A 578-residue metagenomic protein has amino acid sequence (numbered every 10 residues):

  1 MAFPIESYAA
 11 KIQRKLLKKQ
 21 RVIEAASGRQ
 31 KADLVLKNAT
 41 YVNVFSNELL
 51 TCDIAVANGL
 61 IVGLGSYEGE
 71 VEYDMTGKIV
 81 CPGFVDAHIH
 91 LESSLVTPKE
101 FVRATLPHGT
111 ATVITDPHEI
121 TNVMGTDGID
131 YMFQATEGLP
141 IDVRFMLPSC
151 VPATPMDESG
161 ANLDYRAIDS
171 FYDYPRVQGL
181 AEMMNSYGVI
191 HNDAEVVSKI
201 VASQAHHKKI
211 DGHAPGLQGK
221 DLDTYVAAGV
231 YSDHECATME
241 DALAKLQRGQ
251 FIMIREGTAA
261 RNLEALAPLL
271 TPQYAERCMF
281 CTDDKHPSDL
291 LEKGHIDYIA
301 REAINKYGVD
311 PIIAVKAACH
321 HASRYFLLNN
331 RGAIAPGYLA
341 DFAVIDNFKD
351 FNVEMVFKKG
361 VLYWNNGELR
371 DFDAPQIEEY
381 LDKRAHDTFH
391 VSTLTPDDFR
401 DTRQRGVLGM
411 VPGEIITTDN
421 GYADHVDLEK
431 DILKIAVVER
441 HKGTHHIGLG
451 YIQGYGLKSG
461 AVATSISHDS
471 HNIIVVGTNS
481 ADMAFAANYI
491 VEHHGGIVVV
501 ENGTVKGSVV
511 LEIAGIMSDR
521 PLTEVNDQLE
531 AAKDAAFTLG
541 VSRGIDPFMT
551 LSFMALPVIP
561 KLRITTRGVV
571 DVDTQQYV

Functional and structural regions predicted by a protein language model:
M1-C52, V56-A57, G65, L106-H108 (+2 more regions): Active-site microenvironment of metallo-dependent hydrolases
A2-A26, V102-H207, V505-V510: Divalent-metal coordination cores built from histidine and acidic residues
Q30-K37, Y67-T115: Replace "His-x-His-based motif
A39, G59, G77, H88 (+8 more regions): Divalent metal-coordination and catalytic microenvironments
D86-T97, P152-L163, Y231: Active-site mouth loops of central-metabolism enzymes
H90-S94, H118-I120, P148-A153, M183-S186 (+4 more regions): Active-site beta-loop-alpha junctions enriched in small/polar residues
M124-G128, T154-G160, H191-E195, D221-Y225 (+8 more regions): Short acidic, glycine/serine/threonine-rich loops at helix termini
N162-E182, G188-M253, A260-C281, L291-E302 (+1 more regions): Histidine/acidic residue-rich metal-binding segments in metalloenzymes
